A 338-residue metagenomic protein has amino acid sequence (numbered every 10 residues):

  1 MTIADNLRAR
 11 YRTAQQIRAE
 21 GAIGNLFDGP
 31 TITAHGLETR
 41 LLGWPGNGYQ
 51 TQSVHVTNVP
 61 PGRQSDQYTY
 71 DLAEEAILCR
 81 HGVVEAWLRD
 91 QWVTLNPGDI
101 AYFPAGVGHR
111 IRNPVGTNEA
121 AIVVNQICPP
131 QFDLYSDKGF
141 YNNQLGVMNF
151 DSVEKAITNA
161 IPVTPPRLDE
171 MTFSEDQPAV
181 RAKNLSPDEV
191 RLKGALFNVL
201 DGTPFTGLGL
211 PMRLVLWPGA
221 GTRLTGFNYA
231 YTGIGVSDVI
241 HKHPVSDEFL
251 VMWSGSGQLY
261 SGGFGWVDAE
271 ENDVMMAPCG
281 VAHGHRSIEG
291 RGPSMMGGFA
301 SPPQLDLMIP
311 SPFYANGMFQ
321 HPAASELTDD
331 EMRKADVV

Functional and structural regions predicted by a protein language model:
M1-T51, D66, G139-L224, V239 (+1 more regions): A short, N-terminal "cap"/entry segment at the start of jelly-roll beta-barrel domains of the cupin/DSBH fold
L41, V54-N58, A76, W92 (+7 more regions): Conserved hydrophobic/aromatic beta-strand scaffold that supports enzyme active sites
N47, G116-N118, A220, V245 (+2 more regions): Short strand-connecting beta-turns/loops that link adjacent beta-strands
N47-Q50, V59-R63, V83, T222-R223 (+2 more regions): Short, charged/polar surface micro-motifs in flexible loops or helix N-caps
Q50, E85, P97-D99, A105-D137 (+3 more regions): Ligand-binding loop in jelly-roll beta-barrel domains
R63-P97, V107, R112, S237 (+2 more regions): A short beta-strand-loop-beta hairpin characteristic of the jelly-roll/cupin
D201-Q258, G263-G265, E271-D273: Structured core of small recognition/catalytic domains
A230, P302-L305, F313: Non-heme Fe(II)/2-oxoglutarate
